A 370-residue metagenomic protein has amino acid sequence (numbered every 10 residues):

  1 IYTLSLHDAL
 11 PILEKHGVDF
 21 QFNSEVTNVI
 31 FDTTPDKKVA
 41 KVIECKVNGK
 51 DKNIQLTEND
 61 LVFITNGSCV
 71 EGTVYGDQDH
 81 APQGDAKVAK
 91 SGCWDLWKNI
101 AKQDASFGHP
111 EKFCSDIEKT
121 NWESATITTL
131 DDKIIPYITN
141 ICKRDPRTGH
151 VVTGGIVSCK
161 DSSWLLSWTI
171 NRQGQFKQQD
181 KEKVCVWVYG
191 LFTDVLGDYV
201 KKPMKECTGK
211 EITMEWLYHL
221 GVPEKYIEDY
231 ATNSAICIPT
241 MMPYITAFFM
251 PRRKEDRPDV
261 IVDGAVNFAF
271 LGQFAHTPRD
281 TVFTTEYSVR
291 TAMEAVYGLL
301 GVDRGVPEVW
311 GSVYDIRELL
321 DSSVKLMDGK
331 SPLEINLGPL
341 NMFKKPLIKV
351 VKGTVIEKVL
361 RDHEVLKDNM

Functional and structural regions predicted by a protein language model:
T3, D8-L10: Short, small-residue-biased leader/transition segments that mark boundaries at the very start of proteins
L6, F31-T33, T73-G76: A short acidic (Asp/Glu
P11-V18: N-terminal Rossmann-like dinucleotide/flavin-binding domain of flavoprotein oxidoreductases that bind FAD/FMN
F22-G49: A conserved short coil-to-beta-strand element within the FAD-binding core of flavoproteins
K50-L61: Core beta-strand elements of the Rossmann-like FAD/NAD(P) dinucleotide-binding domain in flavoenzyme oxidoreductases
N59-L61, N66-Y314: C-terminal segments that line or cap access tunnels to active or ligand-binding sites in enzymes and enzyme-associated
G298-R361: Active-site-proximal substrate-binding core of FAD-dependent oxidoreductases
